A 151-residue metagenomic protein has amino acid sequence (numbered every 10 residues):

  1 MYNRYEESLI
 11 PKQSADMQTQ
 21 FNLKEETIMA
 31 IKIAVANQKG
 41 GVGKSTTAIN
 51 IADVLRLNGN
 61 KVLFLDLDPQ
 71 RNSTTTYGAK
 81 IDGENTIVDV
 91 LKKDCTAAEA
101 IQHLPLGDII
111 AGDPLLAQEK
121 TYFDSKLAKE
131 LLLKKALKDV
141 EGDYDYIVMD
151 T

Functional and structural regions predicted by a protein language model:
M1-M149: P-loop NTP-binding core
